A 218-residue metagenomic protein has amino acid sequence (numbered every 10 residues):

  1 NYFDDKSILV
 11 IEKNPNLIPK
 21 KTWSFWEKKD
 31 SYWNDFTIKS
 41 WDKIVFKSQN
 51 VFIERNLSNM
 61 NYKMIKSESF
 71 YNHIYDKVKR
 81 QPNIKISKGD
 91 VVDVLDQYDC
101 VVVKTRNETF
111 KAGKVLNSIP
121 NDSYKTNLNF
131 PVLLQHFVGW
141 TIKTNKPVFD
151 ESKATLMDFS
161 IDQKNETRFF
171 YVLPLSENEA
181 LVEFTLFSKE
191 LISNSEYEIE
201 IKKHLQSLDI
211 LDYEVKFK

Functional and structural regions predicted by a protein language model:
Y2-V51, S69: N-terminal FAD cofactor-binding segment of flavoenzymes
S24, D35, S40, N61-M64 (+4 more regions): Residue-level preference for alpha-helix termini and adjacent loops
W41, V45-Q49, K66-K85: N-terminal Rossmann-like dinucleotide/flavin-binding domain of flavoprotein oxidoreductases that bind FAD/FMN
N50-E54, A180-E183: Short, basic/glycine-rich phosphate-binding loops at helix/coil junctions that contact nucleotide phosphates
E54-R55, K111: A sequence-level detector of short linear motifs
R55-K77, S118-I119, S188-I199: Short beta-strand to alpha-helix junction loop
R80-Y213: Predominantly flavin-linked oxidoreductase catalytic cores and closely associated redox partners
V215-K218: A glycine-rich dinucleotide-binding beta-alpha-beta segment and adjacent secondary-structure elements that constitute
